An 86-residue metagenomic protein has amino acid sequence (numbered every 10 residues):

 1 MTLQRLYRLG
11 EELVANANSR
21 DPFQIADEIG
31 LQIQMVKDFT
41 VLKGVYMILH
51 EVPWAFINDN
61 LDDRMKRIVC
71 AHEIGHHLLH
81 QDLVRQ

Functional and structural regions predicted by a protein language model:
M1-Q86: Active-site hotspot residues in diverse enzymes, especially metal/ion-binding acidic/histidine motifs
